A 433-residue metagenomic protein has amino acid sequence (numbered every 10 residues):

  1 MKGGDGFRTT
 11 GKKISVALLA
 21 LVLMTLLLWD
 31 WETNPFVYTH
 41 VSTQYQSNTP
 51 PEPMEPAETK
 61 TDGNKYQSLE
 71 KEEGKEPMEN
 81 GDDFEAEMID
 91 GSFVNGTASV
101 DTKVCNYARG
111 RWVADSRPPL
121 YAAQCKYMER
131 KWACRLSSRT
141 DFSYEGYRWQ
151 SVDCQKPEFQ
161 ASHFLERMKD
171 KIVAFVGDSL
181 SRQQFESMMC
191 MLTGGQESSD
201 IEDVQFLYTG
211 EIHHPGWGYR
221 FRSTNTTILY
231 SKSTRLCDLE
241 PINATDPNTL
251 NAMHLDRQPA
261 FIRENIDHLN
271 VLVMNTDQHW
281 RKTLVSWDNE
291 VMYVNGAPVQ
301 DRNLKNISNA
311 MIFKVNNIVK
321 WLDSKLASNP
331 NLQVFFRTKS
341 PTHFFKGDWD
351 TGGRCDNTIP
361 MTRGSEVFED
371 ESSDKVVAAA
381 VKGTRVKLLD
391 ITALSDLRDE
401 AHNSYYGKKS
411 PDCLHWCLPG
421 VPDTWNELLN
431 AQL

Functional and structural regions predicted by a protein language model:
M1-L433: A compositional signature for long Ser/Thr(±Pro)-rich, low-complexity
